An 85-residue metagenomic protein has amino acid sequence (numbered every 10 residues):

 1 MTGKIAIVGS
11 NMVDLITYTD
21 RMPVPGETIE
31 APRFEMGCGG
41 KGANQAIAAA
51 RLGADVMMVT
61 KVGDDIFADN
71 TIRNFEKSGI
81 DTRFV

Functional and structural regions predicted by a protein language model:
M1-V62, I66-I80: Glycine-rich phosphate/adenosyl-contacting loop at the front of the ribokinase-like
R83-V85: A short, structured active-site edge motif that brings together acidic residues
